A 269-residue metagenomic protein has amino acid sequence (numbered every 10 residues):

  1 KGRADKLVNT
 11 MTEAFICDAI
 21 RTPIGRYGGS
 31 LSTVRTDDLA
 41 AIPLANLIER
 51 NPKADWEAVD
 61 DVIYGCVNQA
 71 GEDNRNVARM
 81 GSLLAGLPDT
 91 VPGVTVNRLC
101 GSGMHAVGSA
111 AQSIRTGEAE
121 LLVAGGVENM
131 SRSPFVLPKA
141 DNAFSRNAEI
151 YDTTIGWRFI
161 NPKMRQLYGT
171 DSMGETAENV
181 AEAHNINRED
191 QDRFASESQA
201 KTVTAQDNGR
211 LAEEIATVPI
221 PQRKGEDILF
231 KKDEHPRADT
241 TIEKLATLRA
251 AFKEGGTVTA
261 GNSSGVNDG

Functional and structural regions predicted by a protein language model:
K1-T10: Short, Lys/Arg-enriched N-terminal segments with co-localized hydrophobic residues within the first ~10-30 amino acids
T10-G81, A85, P92, T176-R188 (+2 more regions): Conserved active-site "lid/cap" helical segment
I20-P23, G65-Q69, R98-S102, G126-S131 (+1 more regions): Acidic, glycine-rich active-site loops and adjacent beta-strand->loop/helix elements that engage anionic groups
R21-T22, T33, D37-I42, K53 (+1 more regions): N-terminal extracellular/periplasmic Venus flytrap/periplasmic-binding protein-like
G28-G29, N74-R75, R132-K139, F230: Short acidic, glycine/serine/threonine-rich loops at helix termini
V34, C66-L122, T154-W157, L167-M173 (+1 more regions): Conserved catalytic cysteine-centered active-site region of acyl-thioester-dependent Claisen-condensing enzymes
N97-E128, A181-R210, G269: Active-site-proximal alpha-helical scaffold in enzymes
L121-N179: Flexible glycine-/small-residue-enriched beta->alpha junction loops that bind anionic phosphate/pyrophosphate groups
